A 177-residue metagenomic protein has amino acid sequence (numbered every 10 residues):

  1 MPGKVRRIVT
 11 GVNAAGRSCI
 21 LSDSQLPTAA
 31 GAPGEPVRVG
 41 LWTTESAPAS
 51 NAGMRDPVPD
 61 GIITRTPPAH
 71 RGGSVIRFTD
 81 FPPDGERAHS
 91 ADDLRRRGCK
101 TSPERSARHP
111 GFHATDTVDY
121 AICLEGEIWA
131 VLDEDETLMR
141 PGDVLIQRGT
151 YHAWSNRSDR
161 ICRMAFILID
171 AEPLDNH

Functional and structural regions predicted by a protein language model:
M1-V58: N-terminal leader/capping segments at the start of a protein or of a new domain
I8, R17-I20, A29, K100-T101 (+1 more regions): Double-stranded beta-helix
Q25, I76-T115, R148-Y151: Conserved short histidine dyad/triad with adjacent acidic residue
D56-I62, P67-H89: Ordered, amphipathic secondary-structure segments that act as subunit-interaction surfaces in large macromolecular
R71-V75, W129, E136-R140, G149-P173: Ligand-binding loop in jelly-roll beta-barrel domains
A107-R140: A short beta-strand-loop-beta hairpin characteristic of the jelly-roll/cupin
D143-V144: Residue-level marker of beta-strand positions
